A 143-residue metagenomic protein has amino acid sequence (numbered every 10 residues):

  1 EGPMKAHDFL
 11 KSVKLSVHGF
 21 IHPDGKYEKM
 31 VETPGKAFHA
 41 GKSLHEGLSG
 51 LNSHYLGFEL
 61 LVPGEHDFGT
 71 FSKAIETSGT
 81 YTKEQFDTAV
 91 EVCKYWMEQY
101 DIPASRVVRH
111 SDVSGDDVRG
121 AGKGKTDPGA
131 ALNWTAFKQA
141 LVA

Functional and structural regions predicted by a protein language model:
E1-L51: N-terminal catalytic cores of peptidoglycan-degrading enzymes
S53-Y55: Structural motif
L61-A143: Basic/polar, cationic surfaces and motifs that engage anionic cell-wall and phosphate/carboxylate ligands
